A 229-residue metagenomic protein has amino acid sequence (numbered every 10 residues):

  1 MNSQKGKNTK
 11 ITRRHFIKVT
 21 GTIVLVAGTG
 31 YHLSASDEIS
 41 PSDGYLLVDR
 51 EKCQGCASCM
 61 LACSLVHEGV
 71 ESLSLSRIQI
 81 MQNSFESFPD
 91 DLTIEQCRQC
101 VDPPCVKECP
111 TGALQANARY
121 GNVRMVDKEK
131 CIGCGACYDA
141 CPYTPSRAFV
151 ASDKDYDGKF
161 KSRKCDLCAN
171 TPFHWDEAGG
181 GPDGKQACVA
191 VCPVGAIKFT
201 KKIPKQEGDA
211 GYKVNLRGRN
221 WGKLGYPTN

Functional and structural regions predicted by a protein language model:
M1-K7, A27-S36: Basic/polar N-terminal segments that are highly enriched at the extreme N-terminus, encompassing both cleavable
N2-V24: N-terminal secretory signal peptides and thylakoid transit peptides that target proteins across membranes
G30-L65, N215-N229: C-terminal segment of N-terminal export signals and the immediately downstream linker at the start of the mature
D37-L46, K52, S72-T93: A structural preference for long, well-packed, hydrophobic secondary-structure segments
D43-L47, E51-K52, F88-D91, R98-C100 (+2 more regions): Short, flexible, mixed-charge glycine/proline-rich loop motifs that serve as phosphate/nucleic-acid-contacting
S58-I80, D102-K130, A136-Y156, F173-E207 (+1 more regions): Iron-sulfur cluster-binding cysteine motifs and their immediate structural context in ferredoxin-like electron-transfer
M81-D91, K130-G135, G158-A169, A187-A196 (+1 more regions): Short microdomains enriched in Cys/His and/or Lys/Arg
E86-D102, A136-P145, K164-G179, G218-N229: Short Fe-S-cluster ligation motifs
